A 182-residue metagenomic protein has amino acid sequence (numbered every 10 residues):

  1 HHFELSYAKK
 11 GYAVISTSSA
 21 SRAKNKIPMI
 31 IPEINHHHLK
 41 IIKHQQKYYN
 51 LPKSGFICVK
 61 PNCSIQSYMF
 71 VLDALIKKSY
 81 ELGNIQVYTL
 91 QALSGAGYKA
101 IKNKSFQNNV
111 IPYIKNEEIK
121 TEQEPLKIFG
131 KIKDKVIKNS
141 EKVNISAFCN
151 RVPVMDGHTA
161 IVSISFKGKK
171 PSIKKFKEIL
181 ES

Functional and structural regions predicted by a protein language model:
H1-F106, V110, K142-N144, K174 (+1 more regions): N-terminal Rossmann-like NAD(P) cofactor-binding subdomain of oxidoreductases, focused on the glycine-rich
G83-T89, L93-S182: C-terminal substrate-binding/catalytic lobe of Rossmann-fold NAD(P)-dependent oxidoreductases
